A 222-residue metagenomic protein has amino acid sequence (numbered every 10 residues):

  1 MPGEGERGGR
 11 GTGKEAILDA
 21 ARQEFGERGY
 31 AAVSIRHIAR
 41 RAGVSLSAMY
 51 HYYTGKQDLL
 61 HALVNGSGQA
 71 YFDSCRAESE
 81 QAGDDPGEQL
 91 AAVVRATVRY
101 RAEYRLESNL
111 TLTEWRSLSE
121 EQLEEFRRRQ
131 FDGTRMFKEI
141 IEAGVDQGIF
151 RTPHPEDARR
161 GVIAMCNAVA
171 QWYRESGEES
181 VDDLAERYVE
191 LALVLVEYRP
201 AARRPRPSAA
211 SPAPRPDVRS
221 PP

Functional and structural regions predicted by a protein language model:
M1-P2, A96-R99, E103, T134-A143 (+2 more regions): C-terminal peripheral helix-coil segments that are non-catalytic and often amphipathic
A16, A20, E24-D58, A62: Helix-turn-helix
K56, L63, S67, Y71 (+7 more regions): Hydrophobic/aromatic residues within well-ordered alpha-helical segments
A62, R76-L106, R159-V162, A201-P212: Hydrophobic alpha-helical connector segments
Q69-R76, E121-Q147, E156-R160: Amphipathic alpha-helical packing segments from all-alpha helical-bundle domains
A102-E121, K138: Amphipathic alpha-helical segments used for helix-helix packing
N109-L112, T152-P153, R203-P205: Short, hydrophobic secondary-structure boundary micro-motifs
